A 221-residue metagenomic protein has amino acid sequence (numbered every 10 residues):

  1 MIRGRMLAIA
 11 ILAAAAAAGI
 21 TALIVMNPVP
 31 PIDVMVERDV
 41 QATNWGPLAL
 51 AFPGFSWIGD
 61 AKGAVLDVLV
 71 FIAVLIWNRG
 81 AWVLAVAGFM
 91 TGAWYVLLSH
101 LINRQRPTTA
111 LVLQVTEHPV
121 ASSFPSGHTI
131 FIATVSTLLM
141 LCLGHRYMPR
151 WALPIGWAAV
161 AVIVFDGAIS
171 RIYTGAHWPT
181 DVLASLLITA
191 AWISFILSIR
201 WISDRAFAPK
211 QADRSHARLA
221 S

Functional and structural regions predicted by a protein language model:
M1-A64, L101-A121, A220: N-terminal transmembrane-helix/juxtamembrane module of multi-pass inner/ER membrane proteins
G4-A13, D67-W94: Interfacial segments of alpha-helical transmembrane regions
L7-A10, V65, A81-V86, P154-A161 (+2 more regions): Hydrophobic alpha-helical transmembrane segments
A18-I20, M90-L97, A161-I172: Aromatic-anchored segments of alpha-helical transmembrane domains
P47-L48, W77-W82, P149-I155: Membrane-helix interface segments
S56-N78, A133-L139, L143: Hydrophobic alpha-helical transmembrane segments
A93-L101, P125-I130: Mid-bilayer segments of alpha-helical transmembrane spans in multi-pass integral membrane proteins that mediate
V112-S221: Membrane-embedded catalytic cores of phosphoryl/pyrophosphoryl-handling enzymes
